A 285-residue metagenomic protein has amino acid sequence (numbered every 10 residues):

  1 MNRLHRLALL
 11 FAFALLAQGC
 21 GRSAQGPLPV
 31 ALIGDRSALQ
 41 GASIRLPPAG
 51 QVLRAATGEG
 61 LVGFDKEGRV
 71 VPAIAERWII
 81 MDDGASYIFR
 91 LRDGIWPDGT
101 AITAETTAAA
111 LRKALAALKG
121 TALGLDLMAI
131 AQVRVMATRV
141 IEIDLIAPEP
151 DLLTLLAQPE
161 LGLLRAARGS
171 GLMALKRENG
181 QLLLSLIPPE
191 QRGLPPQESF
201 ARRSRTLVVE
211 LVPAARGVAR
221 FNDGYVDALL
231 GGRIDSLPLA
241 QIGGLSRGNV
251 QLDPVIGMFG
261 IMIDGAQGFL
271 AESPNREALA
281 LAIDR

Functional and structural regions predicted by a protein language model:
C20-S23: Bacterial signal peptide processing site
G26-S37, E76, S86-L91, T107-A110 (+5 more regions): Short, well-ordered beta-strand elements
L32-D82, R112-K113: N-terminal lobe/hinge region of extracytoplasmic solute-binding protein
L53, R77-G120, R220: Aromatic- and charge-enriched surface segment that lines or borders ligand/interaction sites
A104-A110, D223, V255-R285: Alpha-helical secondary-structure segments
T106, A122-A167: Surface-exposed binding/hinge segments that line and control ligand-binding clefts or catalytic entry sites
A147-L207, P213-R216: Gly/Pro-rich hinge or "lid" segments in bacterial periplasmic/extracellular proteins
L182-P189, G193-P195, V208-Q267: Extracellular/periplasmic solute-recognition and catalytic clefts
